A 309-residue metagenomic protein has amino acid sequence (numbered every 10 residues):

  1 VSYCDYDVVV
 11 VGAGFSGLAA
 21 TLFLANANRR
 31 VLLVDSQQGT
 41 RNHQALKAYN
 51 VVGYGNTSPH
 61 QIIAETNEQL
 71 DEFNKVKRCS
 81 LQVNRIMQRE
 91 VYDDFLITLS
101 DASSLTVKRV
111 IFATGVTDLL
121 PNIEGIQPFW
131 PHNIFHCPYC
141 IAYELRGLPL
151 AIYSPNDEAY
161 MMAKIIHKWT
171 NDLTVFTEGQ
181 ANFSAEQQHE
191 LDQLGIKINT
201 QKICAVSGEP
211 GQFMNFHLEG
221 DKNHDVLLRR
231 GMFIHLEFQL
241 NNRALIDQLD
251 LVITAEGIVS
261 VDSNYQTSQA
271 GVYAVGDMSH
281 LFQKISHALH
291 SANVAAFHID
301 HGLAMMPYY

Functional and structural regions predicted by a protein language model:
V1-V9, K77-G147, L218-N223, F233-H235 (+1 more regions): FAD-binding core/adjacent interface of flavoenzyme oxidoreductases
Y6-A64, E158-A181: Beta1-alpha1 glycine-rich phosphate/pyrophosphate-binding loop at the start of Rossmann-like nucleotide-binding domains
G14-F15, D118, D157-E158, S279-H280: Residue-level detector of alpha-helix initiation sites
T21-L22, Y160-M162, V275-Y309: A conserved FAD-binding loop/helix module that cradles the flavin
A64, L70-L99, S104-V107, T170-I258 (+1 more regions): A Rossmann-like FAD-binding core segment of flavoenzymes
P128-E144, L236-F282, V294-F297, H301: FAD-site-proximal beta/loop scaffold in flavoenzymes
L148-P155: Short hydrophobic beta-strand segments
